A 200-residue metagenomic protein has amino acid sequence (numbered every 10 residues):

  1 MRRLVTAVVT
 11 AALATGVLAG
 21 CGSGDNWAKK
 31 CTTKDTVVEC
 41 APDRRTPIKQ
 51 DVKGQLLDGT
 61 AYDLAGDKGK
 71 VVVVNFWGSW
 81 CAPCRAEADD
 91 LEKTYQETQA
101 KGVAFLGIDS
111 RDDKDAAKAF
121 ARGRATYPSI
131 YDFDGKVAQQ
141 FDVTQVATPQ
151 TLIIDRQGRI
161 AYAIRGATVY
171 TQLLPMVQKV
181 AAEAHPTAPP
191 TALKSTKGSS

Functional and structural regions predicted by a protein language model:
M1-K53, E183-S200: N-terminal targeting signals for export/organelle localization
K49-Q50, V72, T148-P149: Short loop/turn microsegments at loop-to-beta-strand junctions
D58-T60, Q157: Residue-level recognition of short loop/turn positions
Y62-R85, L91: Short active-site neighborhood of thiol/selenol oxidoreductases, capturing the structured segment around
V74, L106-I108, L152: Conserved hydrophobic packing residues within short motifs/helices of P-loop NTPase cores of ABC-family ATPases
R85-R124, F133-Q140: Structural microenvironment flanking redox-active thiols in thiol-disulfide oxidoreductases
A119-T126, D132-S200: Thiol/disulfide oxidoreductase modules built on the thioredoxin-like
